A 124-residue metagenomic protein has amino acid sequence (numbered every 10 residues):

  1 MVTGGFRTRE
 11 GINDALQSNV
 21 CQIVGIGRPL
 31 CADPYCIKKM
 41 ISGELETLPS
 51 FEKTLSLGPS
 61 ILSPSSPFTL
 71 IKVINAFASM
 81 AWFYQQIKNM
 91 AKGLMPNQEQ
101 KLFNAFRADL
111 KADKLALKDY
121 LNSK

Functional and structural regions predicted by a protein language model:
M1-K124: Flavin-dependent oxidoreductase catalytic cores
